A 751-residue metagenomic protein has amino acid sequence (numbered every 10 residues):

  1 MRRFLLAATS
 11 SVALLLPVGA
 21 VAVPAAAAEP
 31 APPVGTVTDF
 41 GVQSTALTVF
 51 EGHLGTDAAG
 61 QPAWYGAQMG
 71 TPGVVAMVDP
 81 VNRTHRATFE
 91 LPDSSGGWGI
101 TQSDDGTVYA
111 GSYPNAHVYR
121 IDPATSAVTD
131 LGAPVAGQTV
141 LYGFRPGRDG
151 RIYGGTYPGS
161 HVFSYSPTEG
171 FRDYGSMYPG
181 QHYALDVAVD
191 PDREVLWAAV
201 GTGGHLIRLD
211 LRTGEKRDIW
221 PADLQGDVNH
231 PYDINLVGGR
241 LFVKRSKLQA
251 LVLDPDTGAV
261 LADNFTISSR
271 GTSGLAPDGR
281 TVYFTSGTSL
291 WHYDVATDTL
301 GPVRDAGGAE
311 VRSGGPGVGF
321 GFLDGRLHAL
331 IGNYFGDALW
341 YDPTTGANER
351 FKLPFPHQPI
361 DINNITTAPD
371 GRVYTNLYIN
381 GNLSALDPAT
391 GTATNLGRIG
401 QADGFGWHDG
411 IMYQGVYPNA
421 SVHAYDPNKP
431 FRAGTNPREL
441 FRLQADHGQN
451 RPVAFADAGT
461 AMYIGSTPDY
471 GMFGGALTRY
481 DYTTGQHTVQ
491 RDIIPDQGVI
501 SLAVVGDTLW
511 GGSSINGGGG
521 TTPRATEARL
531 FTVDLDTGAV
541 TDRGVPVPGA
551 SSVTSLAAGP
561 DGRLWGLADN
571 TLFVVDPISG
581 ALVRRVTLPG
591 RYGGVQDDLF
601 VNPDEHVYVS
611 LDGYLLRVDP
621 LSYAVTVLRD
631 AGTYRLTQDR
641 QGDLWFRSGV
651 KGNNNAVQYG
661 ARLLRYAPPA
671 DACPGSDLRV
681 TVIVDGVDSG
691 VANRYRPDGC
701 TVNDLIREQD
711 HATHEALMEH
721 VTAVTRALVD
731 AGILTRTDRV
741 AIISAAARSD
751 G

Functional and structural regions predicted by a protein language model:
F40-G73, S95-W98: Beta-strand-rich domains and repeat architectures in extracellular enzymes and scaffolds, especially beta-propellers
F40-L47, T88-D93, G132-G137, G175-G180 (+10 more regions): Surface loop/turn motifs at the tips and blade-to-blade linkers of beta-strand repeat domains
A46-G55, S95-T101, Q138-R145, Q181-A188 (+10 more regions): Repeated scaffold domains used in trafficking and secretory/extracellular systems, primarily beta-propellers
A63-G66, T107-A110, R151-G154, V195-A198 (+10 more regions): Conserved beta-propeller blade signature
M69-G70, P114, P158, T202 (+10 more regions): Residue-level signature of beta-propeller blades and closely related beta-rich strand-turn architectures in secreted
I464-G474, G512-E527, K651-Q658: Short, conserved, GDST-rich strand-edge loop motifs in beta-rich repeat architectures
D630-P669: Blade-level signature of beta-propeller repeat domains, shared across WD40, Kelch, NHL, RCC1 and BNR/Asp-box propellers
A670-G751: Soluble extracellular-acting proteins and domains
